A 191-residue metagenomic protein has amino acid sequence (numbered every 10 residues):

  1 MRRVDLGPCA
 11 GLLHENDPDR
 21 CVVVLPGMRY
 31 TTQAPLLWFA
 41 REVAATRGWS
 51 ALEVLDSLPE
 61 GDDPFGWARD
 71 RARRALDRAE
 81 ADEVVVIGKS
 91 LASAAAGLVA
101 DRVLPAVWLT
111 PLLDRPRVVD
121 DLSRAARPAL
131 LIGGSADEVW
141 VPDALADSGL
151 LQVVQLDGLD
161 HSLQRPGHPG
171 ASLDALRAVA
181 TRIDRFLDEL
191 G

Functional and structural regions predicted by a protein language model:
R2-D82, R165: Serine-hydrolase catalytic machinery in alpha/beta-hydrolase-like enzymes
V84-G97: Gly/Ala-rich beta-loop-alpha elbow adjacent to hydrolase catalytic centers
R102-P116, P128: A conserved short beta-strand
A125-A126, L131-G133, D137, L156: Short beta-strand/loop motif that positions the catalytic acidic residue of the alpha/beta-hydrolase fold
S135-W140, H161-S162: Acidic catalytic loop of the alpha/beta-hydrolase fold
W140-L156: Conserved loop-alpha-helix segment in the C-terminal half of the alpha/beta-hydrolase fold that carries the catalytic
L159-A175: Catalytic histidine-centered segment of alpha/beta-hydrolase-like enzymes
